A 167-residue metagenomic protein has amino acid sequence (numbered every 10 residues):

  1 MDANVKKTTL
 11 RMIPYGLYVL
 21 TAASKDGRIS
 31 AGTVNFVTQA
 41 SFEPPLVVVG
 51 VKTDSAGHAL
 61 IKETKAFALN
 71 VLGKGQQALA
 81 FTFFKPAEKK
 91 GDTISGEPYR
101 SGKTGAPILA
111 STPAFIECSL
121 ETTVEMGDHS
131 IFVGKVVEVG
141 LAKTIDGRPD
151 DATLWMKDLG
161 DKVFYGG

Functional and structural regions predicted by a protein language model:
M1-G167: Basic, polyanion-binding surface patches
